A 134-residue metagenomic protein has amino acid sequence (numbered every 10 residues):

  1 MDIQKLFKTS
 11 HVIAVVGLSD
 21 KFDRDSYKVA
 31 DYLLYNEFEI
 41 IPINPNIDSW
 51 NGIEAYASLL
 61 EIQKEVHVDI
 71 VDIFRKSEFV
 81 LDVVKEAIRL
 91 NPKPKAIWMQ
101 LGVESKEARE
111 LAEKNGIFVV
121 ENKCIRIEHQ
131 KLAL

Functional and structural regions predicted by a protein language model:
M1, W50-V66, D72-V84: Glycine-rich, highly charged phosphate/nucleotide-binding loops
A14-V16: Conserved beta-strand elements of the Class I
K21-R24, D31-N51: NAD(P)-binding Rossmann-fold cofactor-contacting core
N36-F38, N91-K95, N115-I117: A short helix->loop->beta-strand "cap" motif at the edges of active sites that frequently abuts
H67-V68, P94: Local beta-strand N-terminus motif with an aromatic residue
I88-A112: ADP-ribose/adenylate-binding Rossmann-like module
G116-L134: Active-site capping/gating segments
